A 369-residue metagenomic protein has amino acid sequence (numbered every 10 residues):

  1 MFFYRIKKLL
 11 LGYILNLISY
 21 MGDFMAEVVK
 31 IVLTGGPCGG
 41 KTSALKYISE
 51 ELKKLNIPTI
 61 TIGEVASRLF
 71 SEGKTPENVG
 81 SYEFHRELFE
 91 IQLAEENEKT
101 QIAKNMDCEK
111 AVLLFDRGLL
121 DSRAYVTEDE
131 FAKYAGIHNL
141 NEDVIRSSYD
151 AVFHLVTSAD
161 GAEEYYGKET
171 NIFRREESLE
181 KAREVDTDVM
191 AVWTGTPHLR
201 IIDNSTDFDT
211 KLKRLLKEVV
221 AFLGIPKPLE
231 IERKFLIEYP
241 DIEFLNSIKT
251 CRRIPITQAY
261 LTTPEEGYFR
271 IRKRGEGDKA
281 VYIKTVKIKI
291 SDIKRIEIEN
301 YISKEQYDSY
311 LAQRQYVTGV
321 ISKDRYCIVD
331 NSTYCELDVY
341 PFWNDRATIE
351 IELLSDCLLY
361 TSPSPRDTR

Functional and structural regions predicted by a protein language model:
A26, K181, T187-L236: NTP-dependent small-molecule kinase module
K41: Conserved lysine of the Walker
A44: Hydrophobic positions on the alpha1 helix immediately C-terminal to the Walker A/P-loop
E50-I91: Conserved substrate/cofactor phosphate-moiety recognition/catalytic segment in nucleotide-dependent phosphotransferases
P76-V112: Conserved nucleotide-sensing/catalytic segment adjacent to the nucleotide-binding pocket in NTP-handling enzymes
D129-M190: A glycine- and Lys/Arg-enriched "phosphate-lid" helix/loop adjacent to the NTP-binding pocket of small-molecule kinases
I256-K304, V339-Y340, T348-L354: Polyanion/phosphate-binding surface patch
Y360-R369: Single conserved hydrophobic/aromatic residue that forms the stacking wall/gate of nucleotide- or nucleobase-binding
